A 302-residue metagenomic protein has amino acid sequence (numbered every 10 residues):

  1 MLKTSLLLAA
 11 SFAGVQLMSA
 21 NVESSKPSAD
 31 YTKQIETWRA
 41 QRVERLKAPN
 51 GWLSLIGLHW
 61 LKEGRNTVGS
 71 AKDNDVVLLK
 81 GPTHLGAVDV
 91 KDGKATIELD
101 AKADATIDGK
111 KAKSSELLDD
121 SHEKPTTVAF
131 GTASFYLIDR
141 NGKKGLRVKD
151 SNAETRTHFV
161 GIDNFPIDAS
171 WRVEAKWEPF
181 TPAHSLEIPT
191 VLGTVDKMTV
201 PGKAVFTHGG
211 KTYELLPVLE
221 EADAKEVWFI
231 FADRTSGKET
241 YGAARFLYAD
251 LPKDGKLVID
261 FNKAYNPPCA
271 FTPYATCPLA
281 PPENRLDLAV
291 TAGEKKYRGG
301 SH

Functional and structural regions predicted by a protein language model:
M1-L8: Bacterial N-terminal signal peptides that target proteins for export
L8-K26: Bacterial Sec-dependent signal peptides at the C-terminal "C-region" and cleavage site
N21-H59: N-terminal pre-domain segments of enzymes
L55, W60-P125, Y248: Forkhead-associated
L78-T83, A87-T96, V195-Y241: Mid-length scaffold segments of soluble, non-membrane domains
L99-K102, T106-E174, A183, G293-R298: C-terminal boundary/linker segments immediately following FHA domains
I167, W171-M198: Edge strands and adjacent loops of beta-rich recognition modules
R234-K238, F246-Y248, K256-H302: Extended, aromatic/histidine-rich regions of cofactor-dependent oxidoreductases associated with respiratory
